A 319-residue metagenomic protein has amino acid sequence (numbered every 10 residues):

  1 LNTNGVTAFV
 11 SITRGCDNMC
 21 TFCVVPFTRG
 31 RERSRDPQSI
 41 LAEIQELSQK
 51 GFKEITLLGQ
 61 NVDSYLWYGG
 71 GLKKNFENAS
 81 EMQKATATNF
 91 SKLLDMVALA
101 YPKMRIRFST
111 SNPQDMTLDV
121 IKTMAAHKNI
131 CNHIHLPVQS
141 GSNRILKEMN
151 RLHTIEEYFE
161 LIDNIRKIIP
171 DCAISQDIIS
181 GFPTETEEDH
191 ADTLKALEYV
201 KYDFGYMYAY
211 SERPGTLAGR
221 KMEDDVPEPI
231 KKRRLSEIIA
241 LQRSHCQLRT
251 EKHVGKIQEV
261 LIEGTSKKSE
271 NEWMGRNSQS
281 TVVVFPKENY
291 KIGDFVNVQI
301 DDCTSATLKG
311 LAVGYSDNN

Functional and structural regions predicted by a protein language model:
L1-Y65, N89, D119, E156-K167 (+5 more regions): Proteins enriched for Cys/Gly/acidic motifs involved in redox and nucleic-acid/cofactor modification
N2-V6, C16-N18, I130, S140 (+5 more regions): Short flexible coil/turn linkers enriched for glycine and charged/polar residues that connect secondary-structure
N18, D63, N143-R144, T281 (+1 more regions): Glycine-centered loop/turn positions within well-structured domains that cap or flank conserved ligand/cofactor-binding
C20, I40, L57, F108 (+7 more regions): Conserved, mostly hydrophobic/aromatic
F22, E54, R105, H133 (+2 more regions): Residues at the N-termini of beta-strands
Q49-E188, E198: Conserved SAM/AdoMet-binding glycine-rich loop
G59, T110-N112, V138-S140, Q176-S180 (+6 more regions): Active-site proximal loops enriched in glycine and acidic residues that flank catalytic Cys/His/Asp and coordinate
A218-N319: Terminal RNA-binding accessory module
